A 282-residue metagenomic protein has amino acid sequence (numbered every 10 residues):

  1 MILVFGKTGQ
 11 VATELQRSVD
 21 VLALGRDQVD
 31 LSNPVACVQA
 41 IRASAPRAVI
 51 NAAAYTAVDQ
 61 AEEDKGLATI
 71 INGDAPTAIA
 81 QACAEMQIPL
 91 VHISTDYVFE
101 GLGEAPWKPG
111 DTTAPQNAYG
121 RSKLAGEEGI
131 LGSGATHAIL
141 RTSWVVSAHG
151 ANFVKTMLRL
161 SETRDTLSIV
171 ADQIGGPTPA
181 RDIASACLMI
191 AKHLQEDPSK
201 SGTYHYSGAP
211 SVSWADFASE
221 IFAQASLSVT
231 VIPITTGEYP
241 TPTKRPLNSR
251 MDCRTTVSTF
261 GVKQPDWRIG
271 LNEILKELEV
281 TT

Functional and structural regions predicted by a protein language model:
M1-S18: N-terminal Rossmann NAD(P)H-binding glycine-rich loop of SDR-like oxidoreductase domains
P34-G73: NAD(P)H-binding glycine-rich loop region in Rossmannoid oxidoreductase-like domains and their noncatalytic homologs
E63-V91: NAD(P)-cofactor binding segment of oxidoreductase domains
I70, A75-A78, V98-L140, W144-V145: Catalytic helix-loop patch of NAD(P)-dependent Rossmann-fold dehydrogenases
G129-G175, R181-D182, L188-M189: NAD(P)-dependent short-chain dehydrogenase/reductase
I169-I174, G202-S211, T259: Glycine-rich Rossmann NAD(P)(H)-binding loop
A186-C187, H193-P242: Mid/C-terminal beta-alpha module of Rossmann-like enzyme folds, strongest in SDR-family dehydrogenases/epimerases
W267-T282: Amphipathic terminal alpha-helices
